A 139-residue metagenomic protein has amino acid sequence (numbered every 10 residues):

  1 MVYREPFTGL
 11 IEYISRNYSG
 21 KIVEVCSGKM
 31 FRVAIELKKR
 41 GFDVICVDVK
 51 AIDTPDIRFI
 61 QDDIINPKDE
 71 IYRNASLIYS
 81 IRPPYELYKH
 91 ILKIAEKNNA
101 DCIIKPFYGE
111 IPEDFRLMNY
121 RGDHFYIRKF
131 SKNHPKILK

Functional and structural regions predicted by a protein language model:
M1-G20, L138-K139: S-adenosyl-L-methionine
S19-K29: Conserved class I S-adenosyl-L-methionine
K29-F42: Conserved SAM-binding loop of SAM-dependent methyltransferases across substrates and taxa, primarily the Class I
D43-V49: Conserved SAM-binding motif I beta-strand of class I
V49, P83, F107: Short beta->alpha hinge that forms the Motif I/post-I loop of the SAM-binding pocket
D56-D69: Conserved SAM-binding strand-loop segment of SAM-dependent methyltransferases
D69-L77: A short acidic, Gly/Pro-enriched loop at the edge of an enzyme's catalytic core that lines a small-molecule cofactor
E86-K139: C-terminal substrate-binding/active-site "lid" region of AdoMet-derived donor-dependent transferases
